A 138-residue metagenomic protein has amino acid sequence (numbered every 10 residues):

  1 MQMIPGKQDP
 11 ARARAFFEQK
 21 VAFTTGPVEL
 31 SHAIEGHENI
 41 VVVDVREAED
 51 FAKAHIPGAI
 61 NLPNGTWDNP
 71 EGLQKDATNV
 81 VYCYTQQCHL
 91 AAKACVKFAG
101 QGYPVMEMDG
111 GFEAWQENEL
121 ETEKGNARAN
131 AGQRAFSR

Functional and structural regions predicted by a protein language model:
M1-V42, A48-D50, K124-R138: Flexible, polar/low-complexity N-terminal or interdomain linker segments that lie immediately upstream of folded
I34, H55, E119: Short, flexible helix/strand-to-coil boundary loops that buttress conserved ligand/catalytic motifs in alpha/beta
H37-V42, P57-G58, T78, P104: Short active-site oxyanion
K53-P57, A92-C95: Short amphipathic alpha-helical segments
I60, T78, T122-N126: Short, hinge-like loop/turn segments at secondary-structure boundaries
I60-D68: Glycine-rich, highly charged phosphate/nucleotide-binding loops
D68, L73-Q116: Catalytic cysteine-centered active loop of the rhodanese-like fold, especially the PTP/DSP P-loop
